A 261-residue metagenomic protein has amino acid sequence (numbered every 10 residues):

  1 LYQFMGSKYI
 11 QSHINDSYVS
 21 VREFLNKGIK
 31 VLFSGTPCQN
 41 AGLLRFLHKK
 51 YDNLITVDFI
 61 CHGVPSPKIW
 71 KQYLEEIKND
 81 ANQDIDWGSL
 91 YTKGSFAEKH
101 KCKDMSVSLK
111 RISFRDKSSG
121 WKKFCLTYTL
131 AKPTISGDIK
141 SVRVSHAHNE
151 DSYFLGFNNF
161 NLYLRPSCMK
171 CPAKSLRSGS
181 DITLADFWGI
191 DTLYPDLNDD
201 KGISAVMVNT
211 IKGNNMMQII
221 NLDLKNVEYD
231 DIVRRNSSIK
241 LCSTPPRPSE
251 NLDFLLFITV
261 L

Functional and structural regions predicted by a protein language model:
L1-L261: Iron-sulfur-associated redox domains of electron-transfer enzymes in respiratory and anaerobic energy metabolism
